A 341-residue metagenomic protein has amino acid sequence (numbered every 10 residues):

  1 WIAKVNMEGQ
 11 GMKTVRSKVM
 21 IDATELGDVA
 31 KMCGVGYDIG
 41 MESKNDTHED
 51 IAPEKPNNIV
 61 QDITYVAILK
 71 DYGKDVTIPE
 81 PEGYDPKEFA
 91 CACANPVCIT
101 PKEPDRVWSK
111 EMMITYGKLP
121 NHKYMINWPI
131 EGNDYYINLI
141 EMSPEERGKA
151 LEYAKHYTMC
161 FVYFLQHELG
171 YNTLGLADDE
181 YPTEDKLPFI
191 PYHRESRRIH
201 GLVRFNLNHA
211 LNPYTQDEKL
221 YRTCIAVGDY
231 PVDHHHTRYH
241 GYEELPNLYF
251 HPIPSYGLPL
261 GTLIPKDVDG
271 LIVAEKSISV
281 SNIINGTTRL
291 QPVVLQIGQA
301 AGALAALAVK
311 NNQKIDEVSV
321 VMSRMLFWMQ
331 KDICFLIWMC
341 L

Functional and structural regions predicted by a protein language model:
W1-A3: Short, hydrophobic/aromatic-rich segments at coil-to-beta transitions
N6-L341: Flavin (FAD/FMN)-binding glycine-rich loop and adjacent Rossmann-like elements that form
